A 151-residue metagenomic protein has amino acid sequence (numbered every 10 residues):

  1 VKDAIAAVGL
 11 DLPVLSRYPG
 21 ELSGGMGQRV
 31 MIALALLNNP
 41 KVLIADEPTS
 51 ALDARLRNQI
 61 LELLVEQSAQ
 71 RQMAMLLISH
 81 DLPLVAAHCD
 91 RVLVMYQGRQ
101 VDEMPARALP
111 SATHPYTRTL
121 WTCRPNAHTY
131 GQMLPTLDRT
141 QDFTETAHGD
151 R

Functional and structural regions predicted by a protein language model:
V1-P13, W121-T122: Conserved ABC ATPase "signature" region
Y18-L22, M26: Conserved ABC ATPase signature
I32, I60: Hydrophobic anchor residue at the start of the ABC signature
L37-K41: A short, proline-enriched helix->beta-strand linker immediately N-terminal to the Walker B motif in ABC-type P-loop
V85-A87: A short, surface-exposed alpha-helical micro-motif characterized by mixed small hydrophobic and charged/polar residues
E103-R151: Short catalytic/signature loops enriched in Gly
